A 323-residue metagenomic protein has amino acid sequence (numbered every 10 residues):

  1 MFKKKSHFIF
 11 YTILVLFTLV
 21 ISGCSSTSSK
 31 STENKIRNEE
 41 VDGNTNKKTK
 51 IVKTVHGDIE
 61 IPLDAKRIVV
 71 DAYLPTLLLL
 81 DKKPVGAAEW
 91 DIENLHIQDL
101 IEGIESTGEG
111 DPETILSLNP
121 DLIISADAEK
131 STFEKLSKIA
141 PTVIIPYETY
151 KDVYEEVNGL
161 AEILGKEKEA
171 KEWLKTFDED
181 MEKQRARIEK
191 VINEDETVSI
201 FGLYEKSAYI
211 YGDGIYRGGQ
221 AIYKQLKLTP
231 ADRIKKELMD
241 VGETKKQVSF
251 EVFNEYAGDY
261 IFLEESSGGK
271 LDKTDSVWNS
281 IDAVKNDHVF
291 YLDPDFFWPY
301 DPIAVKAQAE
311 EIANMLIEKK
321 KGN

Functional and structural regions predicted by a protein language model:
F2-I13, G23-V69, E169-F201, E265-G269 (+2 more regions): Bacterial Sec-exported substrate-binding components of ABC uptake systems
T54-H56, E102-E113, D240-E251: Short helix-initiation/N-cap motifs at beta->coil->alpha
V69-S117, L122: A short, structured surface patch at a secondary-structure boundary
I92-L95, I210-T244: Alpha-helical, coiled-coil/dimerization segments enriched in small aliphatic residues
P112, N119-S125, P141, F253 (+1 more regions): Proline-aspartate-enriched helix->loop->beta-strand connector
F133-K171, N193, K273-F296: Charged, glycine-enriched surface loops/patches that mediate electrostatic binding to polyanionic ligands
T176-L226, F250-S266: Solvent-exposed helix-coil-helix hairpins and adjacent flexible coil/strand "hinge" segments
Y256-N323: Structured C-terminal subdomain patch of bacterial secreted/periplasmic proteins
